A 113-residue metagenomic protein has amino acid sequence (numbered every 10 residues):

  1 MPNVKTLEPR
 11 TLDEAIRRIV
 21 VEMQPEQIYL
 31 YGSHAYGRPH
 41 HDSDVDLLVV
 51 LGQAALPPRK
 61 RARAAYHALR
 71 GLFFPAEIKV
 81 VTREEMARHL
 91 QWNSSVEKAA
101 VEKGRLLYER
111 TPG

Functional and structural regions predicted by a protein language model:
M1-Q27, Y36-H41, L51-G113: Catalytic core of pol beta-like nucleotidyltransferases
Y31-S33: Glycine-rich beta-strand-to-loop/alpha-helix junction loops that act as flexible
D46-V50: Short beta-strand->loop micro-motif that forms the acidic, two-metal-ion catalytic signature in nucleotide-processing
